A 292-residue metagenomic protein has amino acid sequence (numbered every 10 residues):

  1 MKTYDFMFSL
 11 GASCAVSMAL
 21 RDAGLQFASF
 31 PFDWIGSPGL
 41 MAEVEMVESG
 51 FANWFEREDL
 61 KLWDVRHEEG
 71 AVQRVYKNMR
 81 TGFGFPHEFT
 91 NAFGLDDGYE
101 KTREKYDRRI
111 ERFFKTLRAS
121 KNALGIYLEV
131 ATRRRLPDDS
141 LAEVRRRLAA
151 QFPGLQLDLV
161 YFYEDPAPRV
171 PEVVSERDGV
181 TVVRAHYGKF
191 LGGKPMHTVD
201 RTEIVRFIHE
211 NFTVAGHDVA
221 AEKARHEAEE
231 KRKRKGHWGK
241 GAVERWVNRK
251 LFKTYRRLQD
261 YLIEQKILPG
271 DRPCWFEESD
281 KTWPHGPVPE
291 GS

Functional and structural regions predicted by a protein language model:
L10-Q73: Adenosine ribonucleotide-centric catalytic and binding domains
A15, D96-T102, E129-D138, P166-P168: Short acidic, S/G/P-rich loop/turn micro-motifs used as interaction or catalytic elements
F27, A119, A142-Y163, E176-V183: Structural alpha-beta junctions
K77-K105, L128-V130: Acidic/glycine-enriched edge-of-secondary-structure segments
Y99-E111, R135-L148, R201: Well-ordered, non-membrane alpha-helical segments in soluble/globular domains
G125-V130, V160-F162: Conserved beta-strand segments of the P-loop GTPase G domain that flank and frequently precede/overlap
G154, Y161, P168-R234, W238 (+1 more regions): Extended, charged low-complexity segments that frequently continue into or abut oligomerization scaffolds
K223-P289: Membrane-proximal basic amphipathic "stem/tether" segments
